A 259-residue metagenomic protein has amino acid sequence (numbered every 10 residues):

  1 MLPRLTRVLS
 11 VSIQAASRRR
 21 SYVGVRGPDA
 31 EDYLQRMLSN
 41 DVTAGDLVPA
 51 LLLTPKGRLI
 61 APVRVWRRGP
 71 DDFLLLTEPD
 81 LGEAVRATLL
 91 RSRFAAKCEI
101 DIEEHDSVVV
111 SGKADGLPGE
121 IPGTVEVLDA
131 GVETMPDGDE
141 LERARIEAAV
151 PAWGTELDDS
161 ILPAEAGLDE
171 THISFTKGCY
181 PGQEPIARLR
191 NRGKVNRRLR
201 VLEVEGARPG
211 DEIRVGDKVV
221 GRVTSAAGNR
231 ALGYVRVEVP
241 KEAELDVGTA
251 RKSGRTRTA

Functional and structural regions predicted by a protein language model:
M1-P62, G69-P70: Acidic, proline/glycine-enriched N-terminal capping motif
I13-A15, R19-G24, R64-A152: Acidic, low-complexity central loop/insert segments
D29-L34, G82-R86, A114, A130-M135 (+2 more regions): Short, conserved charged micro-motifs
Q35-T43, L81, A87-A95, N191 (+1 more regions): Short, intrinsically disordered, mixed-charge
T43, P49-T54, V110-D115, G206-K218: Short amphipathic alpha-helix segments
V48, A61-P62, D71, A96 (+2 more regions): Residue-level marker for the onset of beta-strands and adjacent loop->beta junctions in well-ordered domains
V63, I161, A166-I173, Q183 (+1 more regions): Glycine-rich, small/acidic residue-mixed loop/short-helix segments
L128-R198: Anionic-ligand-binding alpha/beta catalytic cores of soluble enzymes and soluble regulatory domains that recognize
